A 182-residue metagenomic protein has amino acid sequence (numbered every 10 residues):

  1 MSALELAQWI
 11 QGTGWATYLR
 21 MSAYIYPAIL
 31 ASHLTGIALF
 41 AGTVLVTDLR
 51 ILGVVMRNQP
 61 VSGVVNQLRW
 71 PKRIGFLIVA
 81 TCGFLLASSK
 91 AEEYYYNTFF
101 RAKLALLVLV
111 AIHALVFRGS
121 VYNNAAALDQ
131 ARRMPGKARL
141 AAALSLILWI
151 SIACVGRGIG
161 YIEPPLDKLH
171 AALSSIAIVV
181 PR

Functional and structural regions predicted by a protein language model:
M1-R182: Polytopic transmembrane helical bundles with strong interfacial aromatic enrichment
